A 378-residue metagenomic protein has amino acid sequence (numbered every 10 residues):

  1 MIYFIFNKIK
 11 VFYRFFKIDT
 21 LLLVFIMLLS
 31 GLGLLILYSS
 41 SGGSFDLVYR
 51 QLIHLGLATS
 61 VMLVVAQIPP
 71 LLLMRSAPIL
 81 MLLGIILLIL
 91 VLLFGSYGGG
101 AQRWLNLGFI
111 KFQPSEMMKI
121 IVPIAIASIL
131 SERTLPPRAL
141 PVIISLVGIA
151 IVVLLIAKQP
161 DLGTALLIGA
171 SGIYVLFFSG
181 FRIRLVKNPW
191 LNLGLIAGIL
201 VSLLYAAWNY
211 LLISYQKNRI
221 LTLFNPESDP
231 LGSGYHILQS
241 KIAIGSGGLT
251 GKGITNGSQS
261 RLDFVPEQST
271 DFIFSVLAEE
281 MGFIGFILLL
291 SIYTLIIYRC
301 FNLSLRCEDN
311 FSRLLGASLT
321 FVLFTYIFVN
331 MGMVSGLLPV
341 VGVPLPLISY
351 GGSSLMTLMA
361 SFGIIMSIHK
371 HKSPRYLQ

Functional and structural regions predicted by a protein language model:
M1-K10, V329-Q378: A juxtamembrane structural motif centered on a specific transmembrane helix
N7-I26: N-terminal membrane topogenic signal
L23-G31, L35-S233, S275-S335, A360 (+1 more regions): Hydrophobic alpha-helical transmembrane segments of multi-pass inner membrane proteins, especially in bacterial systems
D161-L166, K252-G257, Q268-T270, I287 (+2 more regions): Transmembrane helix boundary and interhelical junction motifs in multipass membrane proteins
I244, G248-I284, F311: Long extracytoplasmic/lumenal interhelical loops at the membrane interface of multi-pass membrane proteins
